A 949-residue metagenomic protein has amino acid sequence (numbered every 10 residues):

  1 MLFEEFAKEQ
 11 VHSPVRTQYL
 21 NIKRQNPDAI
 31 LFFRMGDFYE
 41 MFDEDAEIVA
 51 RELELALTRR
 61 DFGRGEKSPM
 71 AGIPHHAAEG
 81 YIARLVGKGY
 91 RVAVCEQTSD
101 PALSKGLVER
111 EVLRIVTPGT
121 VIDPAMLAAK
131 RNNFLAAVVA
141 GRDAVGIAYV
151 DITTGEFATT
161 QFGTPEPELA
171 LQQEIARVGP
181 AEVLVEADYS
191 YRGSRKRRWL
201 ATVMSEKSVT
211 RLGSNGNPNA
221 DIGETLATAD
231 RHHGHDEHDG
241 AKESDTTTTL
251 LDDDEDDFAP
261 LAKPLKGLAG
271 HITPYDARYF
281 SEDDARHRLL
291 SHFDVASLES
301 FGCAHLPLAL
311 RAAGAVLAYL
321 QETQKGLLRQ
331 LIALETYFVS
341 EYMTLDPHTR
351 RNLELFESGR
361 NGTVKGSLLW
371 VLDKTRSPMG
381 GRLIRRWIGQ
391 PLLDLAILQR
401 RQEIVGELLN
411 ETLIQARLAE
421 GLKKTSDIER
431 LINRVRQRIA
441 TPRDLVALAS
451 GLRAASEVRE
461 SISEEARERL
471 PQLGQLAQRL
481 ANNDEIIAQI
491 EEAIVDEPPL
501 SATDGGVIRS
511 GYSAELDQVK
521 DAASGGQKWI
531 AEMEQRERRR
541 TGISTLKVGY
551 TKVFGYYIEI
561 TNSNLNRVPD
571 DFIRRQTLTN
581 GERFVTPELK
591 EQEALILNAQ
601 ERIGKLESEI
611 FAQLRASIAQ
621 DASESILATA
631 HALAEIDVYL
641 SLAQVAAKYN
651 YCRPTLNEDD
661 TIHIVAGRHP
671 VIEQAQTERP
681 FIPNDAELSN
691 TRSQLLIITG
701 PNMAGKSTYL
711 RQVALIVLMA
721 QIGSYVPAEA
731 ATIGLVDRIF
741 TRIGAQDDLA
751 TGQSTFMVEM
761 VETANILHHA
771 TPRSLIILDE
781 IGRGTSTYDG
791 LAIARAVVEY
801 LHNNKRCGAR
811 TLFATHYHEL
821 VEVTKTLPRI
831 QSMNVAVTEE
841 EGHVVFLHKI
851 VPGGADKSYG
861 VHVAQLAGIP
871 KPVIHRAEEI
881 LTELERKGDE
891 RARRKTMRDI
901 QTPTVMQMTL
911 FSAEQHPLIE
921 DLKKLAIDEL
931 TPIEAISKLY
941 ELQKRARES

Functional and structural regions predicted by a protein language model:
M1-E407, A416, K423, D427-R436 (+3 more regions): Charged catalytic and DNA/RNA-contacting regions of genome-maintenance and nucleic-acid-processing enzymes
M1-V11, S208-L250, P870, I874-S949: Acidic, low-complexity intrinsically disordered tails
D43, L306, N361, R376 (+7 more regions): ATPase nucleotide-binding head domains, primarily ABC-like/P-loop NTPase cores
C95, P118-L127, L327, A466-R469 (+6 more regions): Active-site phosphate-binding and catalytic loops of NTP-dependent enzymes
Q437, T441, G451-A454, P471-Q475 (+3 more regions): Charged, surface-exposed helical/loop "interaction arms" that form contiguous linear patches used for dimerization
I486-I487, A493, L500, Y556-F572: Cytosolic, long alpha-helical scaffolding segments
L578, E582-A616: Extended, charged coiled-coil "arm/hinge" scaffolds of SMC/Rad50-like chromosome-maintenance ATPases and other large
